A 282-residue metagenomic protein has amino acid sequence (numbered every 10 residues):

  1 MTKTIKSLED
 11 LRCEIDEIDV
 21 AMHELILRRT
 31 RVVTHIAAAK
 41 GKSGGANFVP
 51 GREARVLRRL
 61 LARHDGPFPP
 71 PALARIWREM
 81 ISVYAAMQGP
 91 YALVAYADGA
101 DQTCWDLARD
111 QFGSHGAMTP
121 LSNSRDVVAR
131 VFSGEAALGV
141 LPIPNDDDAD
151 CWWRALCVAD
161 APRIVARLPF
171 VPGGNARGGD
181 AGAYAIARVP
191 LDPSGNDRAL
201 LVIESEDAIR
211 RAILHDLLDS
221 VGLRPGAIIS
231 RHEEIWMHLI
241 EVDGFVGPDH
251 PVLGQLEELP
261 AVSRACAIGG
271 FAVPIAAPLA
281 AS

Functional and structural regions predicted by a protein language model:
M1-S282: Domain-level signature for soluble enzymes in the chorismate/prephenate branch of the shikimate pathway
